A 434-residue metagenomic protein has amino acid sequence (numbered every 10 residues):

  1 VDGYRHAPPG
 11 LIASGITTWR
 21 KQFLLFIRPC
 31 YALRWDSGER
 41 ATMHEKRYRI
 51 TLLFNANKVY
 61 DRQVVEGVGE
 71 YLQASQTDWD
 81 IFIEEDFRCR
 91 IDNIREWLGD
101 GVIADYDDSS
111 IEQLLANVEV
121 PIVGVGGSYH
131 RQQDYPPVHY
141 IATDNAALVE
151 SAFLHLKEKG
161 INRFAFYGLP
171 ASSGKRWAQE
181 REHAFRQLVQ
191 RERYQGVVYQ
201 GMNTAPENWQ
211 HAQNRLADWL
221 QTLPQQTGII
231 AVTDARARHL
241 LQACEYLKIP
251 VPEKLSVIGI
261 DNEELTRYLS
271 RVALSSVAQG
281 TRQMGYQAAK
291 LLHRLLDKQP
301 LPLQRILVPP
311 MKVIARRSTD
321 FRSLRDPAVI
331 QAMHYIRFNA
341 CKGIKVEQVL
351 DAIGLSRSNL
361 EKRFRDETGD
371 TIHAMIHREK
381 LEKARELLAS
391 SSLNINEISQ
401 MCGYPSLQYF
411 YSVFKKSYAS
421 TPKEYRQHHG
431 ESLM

Functional and structural regions predicted by a protein language model:
V1, H6, T18-G101, I111-A352 (+9 more regions): Bacterial carbohydrate/catabolite-sensing allosteric modules
G15: Walker A (P-loop) phosphate-binding loop of ABC-type ATPase nucleotide-binding domains
E347, H373, N396, K423: Residues within the helices of the helix-turn-helix
F364-T371, V413-Y425: A secondary-structure capping/hinge motif
I372-H373, S390: Short, contiguous acidic/charged loop-to-helix segments that flank catalytic cores in large enzymes
F410: Binding-interface segments
